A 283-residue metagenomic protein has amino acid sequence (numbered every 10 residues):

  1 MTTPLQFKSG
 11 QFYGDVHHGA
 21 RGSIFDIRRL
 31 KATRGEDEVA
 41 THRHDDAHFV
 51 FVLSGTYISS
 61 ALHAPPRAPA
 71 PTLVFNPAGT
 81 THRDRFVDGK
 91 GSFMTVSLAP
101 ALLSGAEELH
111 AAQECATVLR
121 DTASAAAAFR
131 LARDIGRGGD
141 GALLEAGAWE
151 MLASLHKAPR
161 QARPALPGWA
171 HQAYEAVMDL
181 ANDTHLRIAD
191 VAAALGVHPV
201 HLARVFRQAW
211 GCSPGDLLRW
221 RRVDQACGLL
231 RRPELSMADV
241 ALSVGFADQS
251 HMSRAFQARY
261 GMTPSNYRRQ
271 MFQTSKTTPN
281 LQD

Functional and structural regions predicted by a protein language model:
M1-V16, M271-D283: Short, low-complexity, intrinsically disordered N-terminal peptides in bacterial proteins
G10-Q113: N-terminal regulatory/effector-sensing and dimerization cores that precede helix-turn-helix DNA-binding domains
G35, H82, L155-P159, P264: Short amphipathic alpha-helical interaction/hinge segments
H42-H44, H48, H82, H198-H201 (+2 more regions): Histidine-centered active-site/metal-ligand motif
P71, H201-L202, F206, H251-M252 (+1 more regions): Short hydrophobic/aromatic patch on the recognition helix
D88-P164, A170: Compact structured core domains
L119-R133, L143-E145, P159-L195, V200 (+3 more regions): A short, Lys/Arg-enriched amphipathic alpha-helix from helix-turn-helix/homeodomain DNA-binding modules
D179, I188-A189, Q208-S253, R259-M262 (+1 more regions): Terminal helix-turn-helix DNA-binding modules in bacterial transcription factors
